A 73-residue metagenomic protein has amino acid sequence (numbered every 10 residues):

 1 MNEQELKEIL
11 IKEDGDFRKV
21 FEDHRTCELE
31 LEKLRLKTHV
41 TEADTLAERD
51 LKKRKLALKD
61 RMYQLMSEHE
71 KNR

Functional and structural regions predicted by a protein language model:
M1-R73: Extended, charge-rich alpha-helical interface modules
